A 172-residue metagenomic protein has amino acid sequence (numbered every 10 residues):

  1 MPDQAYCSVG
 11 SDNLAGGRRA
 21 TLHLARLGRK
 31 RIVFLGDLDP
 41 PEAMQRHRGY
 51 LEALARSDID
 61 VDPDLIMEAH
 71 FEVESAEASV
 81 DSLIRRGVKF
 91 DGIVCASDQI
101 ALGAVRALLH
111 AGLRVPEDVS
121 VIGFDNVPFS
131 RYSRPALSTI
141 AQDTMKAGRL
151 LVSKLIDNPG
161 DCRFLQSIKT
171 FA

Functional and structural regions predicted by a protein language model:
M1-L22, R26, L83-K89: Alpha-helical recognition/docking segments in bacterial nutrient-uptake and carbohydrate-utilization systems
A5-Y6, A25, M44-Q45, G103-A107 (+1 more regions): Short glycine-/acidic-enriched loop or helix-start segments at secondary-structure transitions that form or flank
C7-R19, L35-S79, V94-G103, F124-N126 (+2 more regions): Hinge/beta->alpha junction and helix N-cap segments in small-molecule ligand-binding domains
H23, R31, K154: Short acidic donor-binding loop at the edge of a beta-strand
A25, L51, A55-D58, I84 (+1 more regions): Class I S-adenosyl-L-methionine
R29-R31, D91: Residues that mark the start of a beta-strand
K30, D60-D62, R114: Conserved H-loop
D81-A172: Flexible loop/turn connectors
